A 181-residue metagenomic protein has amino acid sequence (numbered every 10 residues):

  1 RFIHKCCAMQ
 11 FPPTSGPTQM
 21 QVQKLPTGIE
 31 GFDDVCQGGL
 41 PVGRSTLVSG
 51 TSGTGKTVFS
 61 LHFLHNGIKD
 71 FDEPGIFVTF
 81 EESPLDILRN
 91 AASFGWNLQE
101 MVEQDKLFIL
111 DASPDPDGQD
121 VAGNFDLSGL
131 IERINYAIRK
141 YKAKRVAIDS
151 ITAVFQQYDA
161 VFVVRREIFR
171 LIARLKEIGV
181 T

Functional and structural regions predicted by a protein language model:
C6-C7: Cysteine-centered motifs
T14-E30: N-terminal pre-Walker A segment at the start of P-loop NTPase domains
L25-I29, D33, V42, T57 (+4 more regions): Amphipathic alpha-helical transducer elements in NTP-driven molecular machines
V35-E100: Walker A/P-loop NTP-binding active-site region of P-loop NTPases, recognizing the glycine-rich GxxxxGKT/S
L64, N135, I168-I172: Short amphipathic alpha-helical segments and helix-helix/interface helices
F71-Q156: Conserved inter-motif catalytic segment of the P-loop NTP-binding fold
Q157-Y158, V163-T181: Substrate-engagement module of ASCE P-loop NTPases
